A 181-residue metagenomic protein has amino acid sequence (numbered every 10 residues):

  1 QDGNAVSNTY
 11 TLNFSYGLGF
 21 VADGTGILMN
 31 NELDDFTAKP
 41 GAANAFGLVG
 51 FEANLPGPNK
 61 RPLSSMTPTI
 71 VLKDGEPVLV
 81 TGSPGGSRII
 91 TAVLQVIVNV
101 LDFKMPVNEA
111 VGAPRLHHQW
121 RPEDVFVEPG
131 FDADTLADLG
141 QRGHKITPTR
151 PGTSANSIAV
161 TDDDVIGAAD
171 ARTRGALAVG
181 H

Functional and structural regions predicted by a protein language model:
Q1-R150: Proteins synthesized as precursors that undergo proteolytic processing into mature forms
G130-H181: Cofactor-centric catalytic regions
